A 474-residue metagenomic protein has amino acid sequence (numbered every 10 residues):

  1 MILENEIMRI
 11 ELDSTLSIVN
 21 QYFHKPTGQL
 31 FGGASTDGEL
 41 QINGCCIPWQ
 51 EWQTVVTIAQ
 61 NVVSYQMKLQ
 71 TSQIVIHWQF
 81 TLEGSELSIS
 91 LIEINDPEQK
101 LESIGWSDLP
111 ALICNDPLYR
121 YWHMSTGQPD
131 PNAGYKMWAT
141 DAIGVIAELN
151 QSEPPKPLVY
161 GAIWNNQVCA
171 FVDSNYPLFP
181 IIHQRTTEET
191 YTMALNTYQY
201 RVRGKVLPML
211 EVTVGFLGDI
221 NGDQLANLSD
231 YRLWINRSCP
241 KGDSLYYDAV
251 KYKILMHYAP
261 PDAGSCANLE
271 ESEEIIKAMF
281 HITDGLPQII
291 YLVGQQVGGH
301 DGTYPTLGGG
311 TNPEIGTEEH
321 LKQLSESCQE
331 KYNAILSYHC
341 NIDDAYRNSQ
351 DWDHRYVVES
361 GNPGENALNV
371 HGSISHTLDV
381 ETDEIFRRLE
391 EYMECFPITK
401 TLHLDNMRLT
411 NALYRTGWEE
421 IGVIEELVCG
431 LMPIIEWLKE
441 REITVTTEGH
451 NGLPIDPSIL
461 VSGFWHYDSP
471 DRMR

Functional and structural regions predicted by a protein language model:
I2-I290, G294, N312-I315, K331 (+1 more regions): Carbohydrate-recognition beta-sandwich/jelly-roll modules in extracellular/periplasmic carbohydrate-active proteins
M8, T15, Q70, I92-I94 (+8 more regions): An acidic- and aromatic-residue-enriched active-site/binding cleft used to recognize and process polar
D13, Q99-L101, C114, H300 (+2 more regions): Short acidic, gly/pro-rich beta-turn/loop elements at beta-sheet edges and active-site/ligand-binding grooves
S17-F23, K156, N165-V168, F179 (+4 more regions): Active-site-proximal substrate-binding groove within the catalytic cores of carbohydrate-active enzymes
F31-G32, G38-L40, L118-Y119, T317-H320 (+3 more regions): Short, surface-exposed, polar/charged, turn-prone segments marking secondary-structure boundaries
V55-I58, W138-A147, D243-A249, I335-Q350 (+2 more regions): A broadly tuned preference for mixed-charge, low-complexity surface segments
T81, L149-S152, S327-C328, M393-E394 (+1 more regions): A general structural signal for short secondary-structure junctions and capping/turn motifs
S244-R387, C395-E419: Aromatic-lined carbohydrate-binding/catalytic grooves of carbohydrate-active enzymes
